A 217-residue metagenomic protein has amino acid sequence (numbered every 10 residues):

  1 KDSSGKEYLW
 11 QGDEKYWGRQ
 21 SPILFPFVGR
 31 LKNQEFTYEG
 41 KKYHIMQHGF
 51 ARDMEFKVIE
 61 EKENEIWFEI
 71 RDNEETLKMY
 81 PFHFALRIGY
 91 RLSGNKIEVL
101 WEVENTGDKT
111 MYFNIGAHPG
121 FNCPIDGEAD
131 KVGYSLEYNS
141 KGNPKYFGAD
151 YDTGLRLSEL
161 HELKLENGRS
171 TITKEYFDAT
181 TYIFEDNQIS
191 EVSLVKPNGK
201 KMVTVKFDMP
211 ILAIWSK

Functional and structural regions predicted by a protein language model:
K1, Y90, I97-N105: Short, well-ordered beta-strand segments enriched in hydrophobic/aromatic residues
K1-Y38, K42-M46, S190-F207: Beta-strand-rich N-terminal accessory domains
K41-G94: Extended, loop-rich substrate-binding clefts of extracytoplasmic carbohydrate-active enzymes
I66-F68, L86-I88, V99, I115-A117 (+2 more regions): Hydrophobic residues positioned within well-ordered beta-strands of beta-sheet architectures
D72-E74, L92-G94, N105-G107, P119-C123 (+1 more regions): Beta-strand elements of well-folded, non-transmembrane domains
L100-G133: Acidic (Asp/Glu-rich), glycine- and aromatic
C123-D208: Active-site/ligand-binding surface loops and adjacent short beta/alpha elements that line catalytic pockets across
V205-K217: A C-terminal functional module that forms or caps the active site or interfaces directly with catalytic machinery
